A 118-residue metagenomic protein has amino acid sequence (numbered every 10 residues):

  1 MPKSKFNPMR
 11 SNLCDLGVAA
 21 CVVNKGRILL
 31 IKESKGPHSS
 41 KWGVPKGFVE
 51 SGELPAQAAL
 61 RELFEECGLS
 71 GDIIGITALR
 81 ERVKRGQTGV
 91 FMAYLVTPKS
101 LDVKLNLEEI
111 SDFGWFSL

Functional and structural regions predicted by a protein language model:
M1-A19: Acidic, metal-coordinating catalytic segment for phosphate/diphosphate chemistry, firing primarily on the Nudix
P8, T77-V83: Short, solvent-exposed loop/turn elements at beta->coil junctions and helix N-caps that rim active or binding pockets
C14, S40, T88-V90: Residue-level preference for beta-strand/loop junctions
A19, R27, D112: Conserved beta-strand and immediately adjacent loop positions that scaffold enzyme active sites
A20, I76, Y94-V96: A structural signal for short, well-ordered beta-strand segments
V22-V23, L30, V96, W115: Conserved hydrophobic "DFG−1" position in protein kinase catalytic cores
N24-E65: Conserved Nudix-box catalytic region and its N-terminal flanking loop in Nudix hydrolases and closely related
V49-D72, E81-L118: Unchanged
